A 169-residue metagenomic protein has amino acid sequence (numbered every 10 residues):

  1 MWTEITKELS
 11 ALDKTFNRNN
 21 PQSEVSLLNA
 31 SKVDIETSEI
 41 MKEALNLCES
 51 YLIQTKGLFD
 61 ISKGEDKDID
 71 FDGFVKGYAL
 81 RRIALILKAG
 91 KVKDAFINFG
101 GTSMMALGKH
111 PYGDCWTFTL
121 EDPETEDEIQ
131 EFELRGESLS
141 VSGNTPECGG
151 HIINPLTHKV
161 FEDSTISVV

Functional and structural regions predicted by a protein language model:
M1-V169: Mature catalytic core of soluble alpha/beta enzymes
